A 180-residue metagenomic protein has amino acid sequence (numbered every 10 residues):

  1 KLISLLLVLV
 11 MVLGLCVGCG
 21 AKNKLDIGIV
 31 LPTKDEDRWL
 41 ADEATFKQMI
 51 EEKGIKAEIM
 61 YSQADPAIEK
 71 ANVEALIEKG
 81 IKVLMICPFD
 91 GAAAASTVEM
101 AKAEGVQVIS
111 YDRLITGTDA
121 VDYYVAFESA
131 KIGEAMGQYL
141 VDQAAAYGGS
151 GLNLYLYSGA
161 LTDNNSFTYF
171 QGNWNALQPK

Functional and structural regions predicted by a protein language model:
K1-L6: Bacterial N-terminal signal peptides that target proteins for export
L7, M11-L15: Hydrophobic core
C19-K180: A residue-level marker of the well-folded mature domains of exported/periplasmic proteins
